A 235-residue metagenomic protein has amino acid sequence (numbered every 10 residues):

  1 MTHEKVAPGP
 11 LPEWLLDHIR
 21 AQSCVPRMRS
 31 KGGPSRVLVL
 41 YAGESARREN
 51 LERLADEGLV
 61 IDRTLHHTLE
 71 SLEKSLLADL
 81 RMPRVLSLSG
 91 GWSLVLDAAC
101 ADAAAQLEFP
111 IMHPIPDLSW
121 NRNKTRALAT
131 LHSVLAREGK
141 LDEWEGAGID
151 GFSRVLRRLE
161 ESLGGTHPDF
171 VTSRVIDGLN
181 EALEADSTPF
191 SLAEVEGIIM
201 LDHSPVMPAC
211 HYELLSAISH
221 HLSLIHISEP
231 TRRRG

Functional and structural regions predicted by a protein language model:
M1-L51: Glycine-rich P-loop/Walker A and Walker A-like loops and their local beta1-loop-alpha1 context in P-loop NTPases
A21-S35, S187-E196, I218-H220: Flexible, charged surface loops at secondary-structure boundaries
R36-L38, R63, E196-I199, L222-L224: Beta-sheet entry/capping signal
Y41, D202, S228: Short beta-strand/turn micro-motifs composed of small residues that flank or help shape donor/cofactor-binding pockets
Y41-A193, A209: Basic/charged alpha-beta structural segments of nucleotide/phosphate-handling enzymes
E194-M207: Conserved P-loop NTPase "ATPase switch" module shared by AAA+ and STAND
M207-H221: Histidine-anchored nucleotide/phosphate-binding helix
I225-G235: Single conserved hydrophobic/aromatic residue that forms the stacking wall/gate of nucleotide- or nucleobase-binding
